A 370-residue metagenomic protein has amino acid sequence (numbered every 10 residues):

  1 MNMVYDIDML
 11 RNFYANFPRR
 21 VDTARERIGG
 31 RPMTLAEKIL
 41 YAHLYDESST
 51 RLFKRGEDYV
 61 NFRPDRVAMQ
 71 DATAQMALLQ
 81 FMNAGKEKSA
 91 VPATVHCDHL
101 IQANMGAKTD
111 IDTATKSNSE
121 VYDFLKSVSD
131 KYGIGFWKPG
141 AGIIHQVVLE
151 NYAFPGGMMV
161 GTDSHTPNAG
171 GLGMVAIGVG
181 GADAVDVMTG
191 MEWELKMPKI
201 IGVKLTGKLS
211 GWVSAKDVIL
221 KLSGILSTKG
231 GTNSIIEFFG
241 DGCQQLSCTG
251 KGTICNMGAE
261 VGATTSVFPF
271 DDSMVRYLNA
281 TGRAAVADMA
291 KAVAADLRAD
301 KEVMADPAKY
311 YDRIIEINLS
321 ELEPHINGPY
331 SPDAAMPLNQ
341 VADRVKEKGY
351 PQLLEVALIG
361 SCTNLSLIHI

Functional and structural regions predicted by a protein language model:
M1-F13: Charged, compositionally biased N-terminal leader segments and the immediate start of the first structured element
Y5, G156-A285: Mobile "lid/hinge" segments at catalytic clefts and subdomain interfaces of large enzymes
L10-F13, F17-K196: Long, structured ligand/cofactor-binding scaffold of large enzymes
V21, R25-G29, L44-S49, M82-K86 (+9 more regions): Structural signal for hydrophobic packing residues in well-ordered secondary-structure cores of soluble enzyme domains
G29-E37, S89-P92, Y132-G140, K229-F238 (+5 more regions): Flexible, glycine/charged-enriched surface loops at secondary-structure junctions
R55-D58, L246-T253, M257-A334: Terminal amphipathic helices with adjacent charged low-complexity linkers/tails
I368-I370: Conserved small/polar residues in nucleotide/adenosyl-binding loops
